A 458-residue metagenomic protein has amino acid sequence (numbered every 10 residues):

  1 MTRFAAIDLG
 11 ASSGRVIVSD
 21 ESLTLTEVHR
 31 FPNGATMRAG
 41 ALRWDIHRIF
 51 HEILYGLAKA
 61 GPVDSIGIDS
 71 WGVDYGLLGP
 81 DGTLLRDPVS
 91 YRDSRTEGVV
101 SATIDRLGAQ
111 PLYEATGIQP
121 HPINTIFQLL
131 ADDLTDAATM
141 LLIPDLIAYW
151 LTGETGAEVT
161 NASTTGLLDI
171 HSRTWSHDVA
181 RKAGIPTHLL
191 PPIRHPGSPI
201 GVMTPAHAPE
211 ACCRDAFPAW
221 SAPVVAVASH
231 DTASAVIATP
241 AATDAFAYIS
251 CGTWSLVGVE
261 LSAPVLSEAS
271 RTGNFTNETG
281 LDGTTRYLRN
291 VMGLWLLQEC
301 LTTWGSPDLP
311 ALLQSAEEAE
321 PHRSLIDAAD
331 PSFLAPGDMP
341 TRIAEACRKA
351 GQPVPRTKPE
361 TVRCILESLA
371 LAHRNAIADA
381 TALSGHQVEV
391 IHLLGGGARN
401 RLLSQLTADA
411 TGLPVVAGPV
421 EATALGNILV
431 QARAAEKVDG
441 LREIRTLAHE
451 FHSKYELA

Functional and structural regions predicted by a protein language model:
M1-R86, E114, A208-P223, T411-L413: N-terminal glycine/serine-rich phosphate-binding loop of ATP-dependent small-molecule kinases, especially carbohydrate
A5-A6, I104-T116, I126-L142, A148-W150 (+9 more regions): Active-site core segments that coordinate phosphate-bearing ligands/cofactors across diverse enzyme families
D8, P88, R92, H195 (+3 more regions): Small/polar loops that bind or transfer phosphate-bearing groups
A58, P62-R92, T116-T125, A148-D169 (+2 more regions): Short beta-strand-loop/turn "lid" adjacent to the catalytic site in phosphate-handling enzymes
D69-V73, P196-G197, C251-W254, V390-R399: Glycine-rich beta-strand-to-loop/alpha-helix junction loops that act as flexible
V89-G108: Short alpha-helix plus adjacent loop in nuclease-associated cores
H177, A183-S198: A conserved helix-loop-beta module that forms one wall/lid of the active-site cleft in ATP-utilizing catalytic domains
